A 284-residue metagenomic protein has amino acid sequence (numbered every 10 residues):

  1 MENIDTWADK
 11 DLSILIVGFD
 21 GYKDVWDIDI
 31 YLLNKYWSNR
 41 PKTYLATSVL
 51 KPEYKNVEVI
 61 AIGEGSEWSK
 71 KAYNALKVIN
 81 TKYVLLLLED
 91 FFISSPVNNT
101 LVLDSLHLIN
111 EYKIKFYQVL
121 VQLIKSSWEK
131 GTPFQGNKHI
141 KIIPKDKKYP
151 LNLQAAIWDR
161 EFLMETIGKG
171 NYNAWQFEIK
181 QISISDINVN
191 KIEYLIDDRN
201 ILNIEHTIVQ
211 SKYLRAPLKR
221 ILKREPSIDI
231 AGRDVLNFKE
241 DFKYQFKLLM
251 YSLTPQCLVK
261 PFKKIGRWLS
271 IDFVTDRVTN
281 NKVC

Functional and structural regions predicted by a protein language model:
M1-E64, L76-V78, K82-Y83: N-terminal anchoring/stem segment of glycosyltransferases
M1-K10, K223-C284: Membrane-proximal basic amphipathic "stem/tether" segments
E64-L76, Y83, P96-V97, L101-S105: A broadly used, surface-exposed interaction patch
K82-F92: Short beta-strand-to-loop acidic/aromatic patch adjacent to the donor-nucleotide binding site
P96-S126: Conserved donor-nucleotide/metal-binding helix-loop-beta segment in metal-dependent transferases, i.e., the alpha-helix
T132-K148: Short, flexible, basic/aromatic active-site loop/helix in glycosyltransferases
P150-A216: Catalytic core and acceptor-binding pocket of nucleotide-sugar-dependent glycosyltransferases
